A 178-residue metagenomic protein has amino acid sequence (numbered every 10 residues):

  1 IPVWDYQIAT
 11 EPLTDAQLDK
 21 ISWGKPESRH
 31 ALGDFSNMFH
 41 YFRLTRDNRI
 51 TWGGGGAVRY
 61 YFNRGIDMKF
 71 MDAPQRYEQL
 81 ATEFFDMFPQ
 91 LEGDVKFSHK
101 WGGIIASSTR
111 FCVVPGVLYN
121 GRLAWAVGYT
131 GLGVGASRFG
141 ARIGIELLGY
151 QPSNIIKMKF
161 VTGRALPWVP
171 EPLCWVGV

Functional and structural regions predicted by a protein language model:
I1-G121: Active-site substrate-recognition segment that forms the wall of the catalytic cavity or substrate channel
Y119-V178: C-terminal lid/capping helical subdomain adjacent to the catalytic/cofactor pocket in oxidative enzymes
